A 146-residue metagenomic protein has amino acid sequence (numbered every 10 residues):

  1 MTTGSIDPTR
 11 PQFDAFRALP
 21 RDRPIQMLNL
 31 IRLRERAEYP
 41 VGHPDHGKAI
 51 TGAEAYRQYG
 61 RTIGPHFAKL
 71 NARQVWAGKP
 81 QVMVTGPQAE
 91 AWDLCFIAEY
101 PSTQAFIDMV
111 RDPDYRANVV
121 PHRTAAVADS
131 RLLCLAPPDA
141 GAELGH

Functional and structural regions predicted by a protein language model:
M1-L94, P101, A105, L135-H146: Short S/T/G/P-rich N-terminal loop/turn motif that feeds into the first structured element of a domain
R73, Y115-R116: A general structural signal for well-ordered secondary-structure junctions
M83-V84, R116-N118: A short local loop/turn or secondary-structure capping micro-motif enriched for an aromatic residue
I97-E99, V110: GT-A fold catalytic core of metal-dependent nucleotide-sugar glycosyltransferases, centered on the diacidic
M109-Y115: Short amphipathic alpha-helices in soluble, non-transmembrane regions that often serve as interface/regulatory elements
V119-L135: Conserved short beta-strand edge segments in small beta-sheet-based binding/regulatory domains
